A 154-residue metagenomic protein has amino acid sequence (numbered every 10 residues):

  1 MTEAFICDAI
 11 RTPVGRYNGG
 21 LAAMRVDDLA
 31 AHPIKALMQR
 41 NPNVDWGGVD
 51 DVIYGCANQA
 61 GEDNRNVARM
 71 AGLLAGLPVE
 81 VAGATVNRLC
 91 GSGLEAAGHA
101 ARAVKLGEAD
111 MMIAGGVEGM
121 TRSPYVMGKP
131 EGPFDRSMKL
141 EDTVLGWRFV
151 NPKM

Functional and structural regions predicted by a protein language model:
M1-A4, Y17-W46, G61-R65, G72-M154: Acyl-thioester C-C bond-transforming condensing/cleaving domain
I10-V14: Short polar catalytic/cofactor-binding loops
G47-G55: Short glycine-rich phosphate-binding loop at a beta-alpha junction
Y54-E62: A glycine-/small-polar-enriched, mobile loop at the entrance of the PLP active site in fold-type I
